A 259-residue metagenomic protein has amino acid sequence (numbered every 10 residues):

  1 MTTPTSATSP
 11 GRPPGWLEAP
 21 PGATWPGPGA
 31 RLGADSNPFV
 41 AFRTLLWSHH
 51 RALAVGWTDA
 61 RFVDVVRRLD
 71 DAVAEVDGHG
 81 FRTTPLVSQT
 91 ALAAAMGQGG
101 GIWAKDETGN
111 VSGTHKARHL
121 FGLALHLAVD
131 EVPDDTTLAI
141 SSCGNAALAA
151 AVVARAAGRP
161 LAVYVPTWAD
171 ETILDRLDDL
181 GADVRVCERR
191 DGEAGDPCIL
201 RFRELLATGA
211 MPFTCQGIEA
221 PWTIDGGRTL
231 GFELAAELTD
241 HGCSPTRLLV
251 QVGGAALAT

Functional and structural regions predicted by a protein language model:
M1-T259: PLP-dependent amino-acid enzyme catalytic core
